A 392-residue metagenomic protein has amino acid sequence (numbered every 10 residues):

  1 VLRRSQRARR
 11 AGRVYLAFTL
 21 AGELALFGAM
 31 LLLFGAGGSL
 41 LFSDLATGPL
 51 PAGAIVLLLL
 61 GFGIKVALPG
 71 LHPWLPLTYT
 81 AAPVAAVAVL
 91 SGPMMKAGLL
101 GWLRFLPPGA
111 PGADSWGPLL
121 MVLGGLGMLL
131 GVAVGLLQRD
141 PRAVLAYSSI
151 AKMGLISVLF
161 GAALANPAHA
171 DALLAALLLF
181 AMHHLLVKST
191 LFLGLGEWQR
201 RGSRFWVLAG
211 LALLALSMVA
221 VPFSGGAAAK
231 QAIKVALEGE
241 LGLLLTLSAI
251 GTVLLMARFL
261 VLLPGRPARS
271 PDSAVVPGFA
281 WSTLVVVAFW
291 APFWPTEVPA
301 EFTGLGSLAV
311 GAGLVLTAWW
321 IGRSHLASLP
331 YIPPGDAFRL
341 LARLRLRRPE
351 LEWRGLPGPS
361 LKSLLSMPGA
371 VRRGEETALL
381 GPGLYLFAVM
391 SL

Functional and structural regions predicted by a protein language model:
V1-R269: Hydrophobic transmembrane alpha-helices and their helix-loop junctions in integral membrane proteins
S43, A232-A236, V298-T303, L361: Membrane-interfacial helical/loop segments at transmembrane boundaries in membrane proteins
T47, W290-F293, E297, G355 (+1 more regions): Selective for proline/serine-rich intrinsically disordered segments in cytosolic/nuclear regulatory regions
A268-P277: Membrane-interface segments at loop-to-transmembrane junctions
G278-Y331, R373-L392: Glycine- and aromatic-enriched alpha-helical transmembrane segments of multi-pass membrane proteins
H325-L392: Aromatic-capped, Gly/Pro-kinked transmembrane alpha-helices
